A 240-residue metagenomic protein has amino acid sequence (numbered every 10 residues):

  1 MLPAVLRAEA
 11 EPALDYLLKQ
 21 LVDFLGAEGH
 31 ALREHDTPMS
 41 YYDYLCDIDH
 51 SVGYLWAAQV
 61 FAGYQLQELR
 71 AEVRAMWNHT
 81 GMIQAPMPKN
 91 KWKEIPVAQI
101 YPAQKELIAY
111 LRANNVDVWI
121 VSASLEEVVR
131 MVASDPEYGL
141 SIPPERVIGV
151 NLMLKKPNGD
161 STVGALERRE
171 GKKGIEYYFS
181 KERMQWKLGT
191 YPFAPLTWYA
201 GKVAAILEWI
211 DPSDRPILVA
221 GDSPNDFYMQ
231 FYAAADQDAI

Functional and structural regions predicted by a protein language model:
L2-I95: A metal-dependent, Asp-based hydrolase signature
I48, L55, Y64-Q67, A71-I240: C-terminal cap/substrate-recognition subdomain and adjoining C-terminal extension of metal-dependent phosphatase-like
